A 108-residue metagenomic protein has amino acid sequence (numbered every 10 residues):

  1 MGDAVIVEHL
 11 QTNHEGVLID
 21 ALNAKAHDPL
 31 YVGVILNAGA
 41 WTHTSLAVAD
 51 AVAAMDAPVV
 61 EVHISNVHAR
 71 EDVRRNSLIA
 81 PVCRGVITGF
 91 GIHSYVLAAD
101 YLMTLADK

Functional and structural regions predicted by a protein language model:
M1-V7, A26-H27: A short, N-terminal amphipathic alpha-helix
V7-G16: Short beta->alpha junction loops
N13-H14, G39-A40, F90: Short beta->alpha linker loops
D20-L30: Short, well-structured alpha-helical segments in soluble
K25-H27, A53-A54, N76-P81: Short, hinge-like loop/turn segments at secondary-structure boundaries
V32-E71: Mid-chain, well-packed structural core segment of small domains
R74-I92: Short beta-strand elements at the ligand-binding edges of bilobed clamshell
T88-K108: A charged, well-structured terminal subsegment
